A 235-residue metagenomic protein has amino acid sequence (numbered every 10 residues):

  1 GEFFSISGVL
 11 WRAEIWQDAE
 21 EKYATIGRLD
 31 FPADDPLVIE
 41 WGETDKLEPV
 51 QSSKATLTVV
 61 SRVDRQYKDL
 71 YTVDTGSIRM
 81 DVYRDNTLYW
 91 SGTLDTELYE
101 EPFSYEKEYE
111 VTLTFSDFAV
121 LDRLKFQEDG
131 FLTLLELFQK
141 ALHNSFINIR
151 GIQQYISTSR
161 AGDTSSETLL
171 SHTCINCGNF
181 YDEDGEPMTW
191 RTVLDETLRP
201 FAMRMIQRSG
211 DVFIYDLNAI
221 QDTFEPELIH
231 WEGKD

Functional and structural regions predicted by a protein language model:
G1-A33: Polar/acidic, low-complexity leader/linker segments enriched in S/T/G and N/D
F3-L10, D45-Q51, V59-A161: Surface-exposed cap/loop segments at beta↔alpha junctions
R12-E14, R79-D81, W90-S91, R204-I206 (+1 more regions): Ordered hydrophobic segments in well-structured contexts
F31-S52: Short beta-strand/loop turn elements enriched in aromatics
D35-V38, R84-D85, W190-T197: Short, solvent-exposed secondary-structure boundary motifs
F103-K234: Charged- and aromatic-enriched interaction segments used to assemble and dock large macromolecular complexes
